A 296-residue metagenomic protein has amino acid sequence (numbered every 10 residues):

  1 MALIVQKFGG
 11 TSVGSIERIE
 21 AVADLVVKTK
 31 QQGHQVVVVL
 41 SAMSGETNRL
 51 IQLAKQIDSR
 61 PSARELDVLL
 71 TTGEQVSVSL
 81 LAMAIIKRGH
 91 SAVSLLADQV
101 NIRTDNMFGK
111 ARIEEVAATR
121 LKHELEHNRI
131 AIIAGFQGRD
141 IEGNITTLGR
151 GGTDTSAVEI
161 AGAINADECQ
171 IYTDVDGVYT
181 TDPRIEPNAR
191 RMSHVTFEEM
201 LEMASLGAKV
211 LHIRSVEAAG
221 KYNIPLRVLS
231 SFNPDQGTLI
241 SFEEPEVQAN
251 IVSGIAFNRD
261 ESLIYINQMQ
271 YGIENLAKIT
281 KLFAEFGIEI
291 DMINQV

Functional and structural regions predicted by a protein language model:
M1-V216: Nucleotide/pyrophosphate-binding catalytic subdomain
I4, R129, D167-C169, L201 (+5 more regions): Structural beta-strand/beta-sheet cores of well-ordered domains, especially the beta-sheet scaffolds that support
H34-V37, L211-R214, P225-S231, D235 (+1 more regions): Flexible, glycine/charged-enriched surface loops at secondary-structure junctions
L40-N48, V228-E244: Terminal amphipathic helices with adjacent charged low-complexity linkers/tails
A42-G45, Q137-G138, F232, Q270 (+1 more regions): Active-site-proximal loop/turn and secondary-structure-junction residues that shape catalytic pockets, frequently
I57, G237-V296: A conserved regulatory-domain signal marking ACT and ACT-like small-molecule sensing domains and adjacent regulatory
A219: Acidic-aromatic/histidine active-site loop/patch
